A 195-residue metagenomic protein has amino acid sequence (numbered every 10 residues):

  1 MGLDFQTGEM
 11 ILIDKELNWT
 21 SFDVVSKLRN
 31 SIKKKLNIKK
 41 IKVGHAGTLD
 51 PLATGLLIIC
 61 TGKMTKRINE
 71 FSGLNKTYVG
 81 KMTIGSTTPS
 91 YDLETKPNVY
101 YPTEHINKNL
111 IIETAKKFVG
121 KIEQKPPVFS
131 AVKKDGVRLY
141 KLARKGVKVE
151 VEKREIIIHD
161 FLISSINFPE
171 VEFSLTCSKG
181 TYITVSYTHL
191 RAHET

Functional and structural regions predicted by a protein language model:
M1-R191: Catalytic/RNA-binding core of pseudouridine synthases
